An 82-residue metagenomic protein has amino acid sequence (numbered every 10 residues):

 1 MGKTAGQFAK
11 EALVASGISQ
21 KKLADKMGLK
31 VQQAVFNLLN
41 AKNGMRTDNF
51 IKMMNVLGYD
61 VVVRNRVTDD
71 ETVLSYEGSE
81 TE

Functional and structural regions predicted by a protein language model:
M1-S16: A short, Lys/Arg-rich alpha-helix, primarily the initiator
S16, M27-G28: Core residues of bacterial helix-turn-helix
S16-G17, R46: Flexible coil/turn residues that form the inter-helical turn or adjacent wing/linker of helix-turn-helix
K22-D25: Short alpha-helical "recognition helix" segments of helix-turn-helix
G28-M45: Recognition helix of helix-turn-helix/homeodomain-like DNA-binding domains that insert into the DNA major groove
A41-N55: Short, basic-rich loop-to-helix N-cap that marks the start of a DNA-contacting helix
V62-E82: Short, charged recognition helix plus adjacent turn of helix-turn-helix-like nucleic-acid-binding domains
